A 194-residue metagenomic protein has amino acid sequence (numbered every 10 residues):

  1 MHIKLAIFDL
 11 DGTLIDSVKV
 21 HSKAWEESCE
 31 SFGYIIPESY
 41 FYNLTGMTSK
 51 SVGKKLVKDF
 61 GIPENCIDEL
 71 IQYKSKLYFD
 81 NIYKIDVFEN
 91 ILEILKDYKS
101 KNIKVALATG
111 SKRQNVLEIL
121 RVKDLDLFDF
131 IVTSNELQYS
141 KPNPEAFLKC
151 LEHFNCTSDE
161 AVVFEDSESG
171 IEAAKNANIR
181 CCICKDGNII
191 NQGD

Functional and structural regions predicted by a protein language model:
M1-K4, N65, K96-K99, K112-D194: Asp-based, Mg2+/Mn2+-dependent phosphohydrolase catalytic module
M1-Y40, N176-A177, N191: Active-site neighborhood of HAD-like aspartate-dependent phosphohydrolases
T13, T109-S111: Conserved phosphate-coupling serine/threonine residues in phosphotransfer and NTP-handling enzymes
L14, V87, V105, Y139 (+1 more regions): Conserved SAM-binding loop
A24, V52, N90, N115-E118 (+1 more regions): Phosphate- and divalent-cation-binding pockets in alpha/beta enzyme and binding domains that engage nucleotide-derived
S28-F60: Alpha-helical substrate-recognition element adjacent to the catalytic core
I35, V57-E93: Metal-dependent phosphoesterase signature
D80-L107, L117, P144: Short, acidic loop-to-helix structural element flanking the phosphoryl-transfer center in phosphate-processing enzymes
